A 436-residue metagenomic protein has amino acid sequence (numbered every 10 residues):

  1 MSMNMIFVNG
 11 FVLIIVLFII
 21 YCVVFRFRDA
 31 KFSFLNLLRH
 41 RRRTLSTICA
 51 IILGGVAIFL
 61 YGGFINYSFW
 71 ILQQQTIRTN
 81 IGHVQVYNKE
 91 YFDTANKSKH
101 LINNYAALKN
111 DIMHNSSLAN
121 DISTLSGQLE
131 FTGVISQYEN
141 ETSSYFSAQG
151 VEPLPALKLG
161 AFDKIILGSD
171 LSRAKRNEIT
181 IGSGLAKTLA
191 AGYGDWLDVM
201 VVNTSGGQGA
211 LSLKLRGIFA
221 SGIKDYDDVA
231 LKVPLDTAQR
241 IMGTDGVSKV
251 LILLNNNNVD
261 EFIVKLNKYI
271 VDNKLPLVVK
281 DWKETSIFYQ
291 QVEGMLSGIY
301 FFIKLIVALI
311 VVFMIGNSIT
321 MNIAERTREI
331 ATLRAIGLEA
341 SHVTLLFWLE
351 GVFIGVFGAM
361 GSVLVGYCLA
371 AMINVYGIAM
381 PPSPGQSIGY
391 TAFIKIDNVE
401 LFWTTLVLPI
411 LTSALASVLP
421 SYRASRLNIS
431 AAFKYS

Functional and structural regions predicted by a protein language model:
S2-I6, S68, M360-T404, V418 (+1 more regions): Short helix-loop junctions at transmembrane helix boundaries
M3-I6, S68, F262-F313, N322-A324: Peri-transmembrane interface segments
F18-L60, S436: N-terminal Sec/SRP start-transfer signal
I20-D29, S33-F34, D397-S436: C-terminal membrane-exit region of the final transmembrane helix in multipass inner-membrane proteins
R41-S68, G294-E329, V352-G361, L411-L415: Hydrophobic alpha-helical transmembrane segments of multi-pass inner-membrane transport and secretion
G62-Y145, D170-K175: Hydrophobic, regular-secondary-structure patches
G184, T188-K280: Basic-flanked hydrophobic alpha-helices used for secretion and membrane insertion
T320, E329-I373: Transmembrane alpha-helical interface segments in multi-pass membrane proteins
